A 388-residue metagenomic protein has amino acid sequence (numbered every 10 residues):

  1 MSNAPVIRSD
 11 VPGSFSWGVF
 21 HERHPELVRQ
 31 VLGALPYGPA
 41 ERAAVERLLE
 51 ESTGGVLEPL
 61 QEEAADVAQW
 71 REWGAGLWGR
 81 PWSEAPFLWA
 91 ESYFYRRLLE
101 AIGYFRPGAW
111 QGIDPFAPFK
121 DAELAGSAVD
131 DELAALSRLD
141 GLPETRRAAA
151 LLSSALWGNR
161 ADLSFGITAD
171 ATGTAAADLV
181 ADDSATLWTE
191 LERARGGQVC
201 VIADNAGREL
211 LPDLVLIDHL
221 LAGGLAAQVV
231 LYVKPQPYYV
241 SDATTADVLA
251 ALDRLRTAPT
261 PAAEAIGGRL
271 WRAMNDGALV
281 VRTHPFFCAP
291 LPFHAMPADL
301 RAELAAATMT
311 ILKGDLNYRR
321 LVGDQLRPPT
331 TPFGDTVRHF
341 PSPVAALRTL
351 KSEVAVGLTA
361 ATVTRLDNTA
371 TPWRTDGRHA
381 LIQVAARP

Functional and structural regions predicted by a protein language model:
M1-Q198, R378-A380, V384-P388: Non-catalytic accessory regions outside enzyme or core folds
P5-R8, V233-P235, D242-P388: C-terminal functional extensions of proteins
G18, L88, A181, L210-L214 (+2 more regions): Conserved structured core elements
A85-W89, I202-L211, Q236-Y238, D315-R320: Gly/Ser/Thr-rich loops at beta-strand to alpha-helix junctions that form or flank small-molecule/cofactor-binding
G197-Q198, A226-V230, P343: Residues at the starts of beta-strands that form the adenosine-phosphate
Q198, D204-A206, G223: N-terminal phosphate-binding or glycine-rich loops at protein starts, especially the Walker A/P-loop of NTPases
Q198-C200, T308-M309: Structural motif
R208-L231: Histidine-anchored nucleotide/phosphate-binding helix
